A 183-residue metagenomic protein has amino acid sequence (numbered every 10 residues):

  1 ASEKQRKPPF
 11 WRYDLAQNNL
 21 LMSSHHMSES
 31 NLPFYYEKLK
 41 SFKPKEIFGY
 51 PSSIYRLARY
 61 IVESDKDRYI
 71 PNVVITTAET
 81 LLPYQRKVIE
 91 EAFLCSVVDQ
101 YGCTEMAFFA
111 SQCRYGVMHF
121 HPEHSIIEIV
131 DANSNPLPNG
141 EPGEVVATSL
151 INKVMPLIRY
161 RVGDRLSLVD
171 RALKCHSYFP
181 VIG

Functional and structural regions predicted by a protein language model:
A1-S2: Hydrophobic alpha-helical hairpins/lids featuring a short glycine-rich hinge
R6-Y13: Short, flexible, mixed-charge acidic loops at enzyme active sites
D14-G183: Active-site glycine/GP-rich loop and adjacent strand/helix microenvironment that borders small-molecule binding pockets
